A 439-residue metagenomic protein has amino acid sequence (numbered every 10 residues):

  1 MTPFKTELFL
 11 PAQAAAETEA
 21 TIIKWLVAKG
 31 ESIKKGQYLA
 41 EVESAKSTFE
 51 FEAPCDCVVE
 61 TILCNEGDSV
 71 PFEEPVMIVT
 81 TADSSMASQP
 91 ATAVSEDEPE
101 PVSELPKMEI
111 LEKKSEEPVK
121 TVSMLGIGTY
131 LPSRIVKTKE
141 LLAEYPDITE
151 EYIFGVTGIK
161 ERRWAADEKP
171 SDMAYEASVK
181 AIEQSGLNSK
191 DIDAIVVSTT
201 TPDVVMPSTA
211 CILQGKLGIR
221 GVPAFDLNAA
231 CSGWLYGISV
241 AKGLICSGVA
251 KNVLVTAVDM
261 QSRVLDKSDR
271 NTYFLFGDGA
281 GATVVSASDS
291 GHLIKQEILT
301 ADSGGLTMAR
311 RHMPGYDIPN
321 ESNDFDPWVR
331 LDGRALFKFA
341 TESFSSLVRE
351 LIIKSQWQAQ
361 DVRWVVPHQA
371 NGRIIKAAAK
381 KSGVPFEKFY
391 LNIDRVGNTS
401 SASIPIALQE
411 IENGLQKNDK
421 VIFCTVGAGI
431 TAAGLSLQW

Functional and structural regions predicted by a protein language model:
M1-E41, E50: Acidic, low-complexity mobile loops and tails
M1-T6, T81-E117: Intrinsically disordered, low-complexity linker and terminal tail regions
V27-A28, I33-K34, A53-P54, C64-N65 (+1 more regions): Surface-exposed strand-loop junctions at beta-sheet edges and helix termini that form docking/interaction patches
K34-E52, P71-P90: Short hydrophobic beta/alpha edge segments that flank linear recognition/processing sites
L111-A166, D269-K338, S346: Condensing-enzyme catalytic core mediating Claisen C-C bond formation in acyl metabolism
M124-G126, D167-N228, K354, Q358-I375: Conserved beta-ketoacyl condensing-enzyme motif
Y175-S178, T201-P202, G215, R220 (+2 more regions): Claisen-condensing/thiolase-fold acyl-transfer catalytic domains that form or cleave C-C bonds in fatty acid
G248-G279: Flexible, glycine-rich active-site loops centered on histidine and acidic residues that chelate a metal or position
